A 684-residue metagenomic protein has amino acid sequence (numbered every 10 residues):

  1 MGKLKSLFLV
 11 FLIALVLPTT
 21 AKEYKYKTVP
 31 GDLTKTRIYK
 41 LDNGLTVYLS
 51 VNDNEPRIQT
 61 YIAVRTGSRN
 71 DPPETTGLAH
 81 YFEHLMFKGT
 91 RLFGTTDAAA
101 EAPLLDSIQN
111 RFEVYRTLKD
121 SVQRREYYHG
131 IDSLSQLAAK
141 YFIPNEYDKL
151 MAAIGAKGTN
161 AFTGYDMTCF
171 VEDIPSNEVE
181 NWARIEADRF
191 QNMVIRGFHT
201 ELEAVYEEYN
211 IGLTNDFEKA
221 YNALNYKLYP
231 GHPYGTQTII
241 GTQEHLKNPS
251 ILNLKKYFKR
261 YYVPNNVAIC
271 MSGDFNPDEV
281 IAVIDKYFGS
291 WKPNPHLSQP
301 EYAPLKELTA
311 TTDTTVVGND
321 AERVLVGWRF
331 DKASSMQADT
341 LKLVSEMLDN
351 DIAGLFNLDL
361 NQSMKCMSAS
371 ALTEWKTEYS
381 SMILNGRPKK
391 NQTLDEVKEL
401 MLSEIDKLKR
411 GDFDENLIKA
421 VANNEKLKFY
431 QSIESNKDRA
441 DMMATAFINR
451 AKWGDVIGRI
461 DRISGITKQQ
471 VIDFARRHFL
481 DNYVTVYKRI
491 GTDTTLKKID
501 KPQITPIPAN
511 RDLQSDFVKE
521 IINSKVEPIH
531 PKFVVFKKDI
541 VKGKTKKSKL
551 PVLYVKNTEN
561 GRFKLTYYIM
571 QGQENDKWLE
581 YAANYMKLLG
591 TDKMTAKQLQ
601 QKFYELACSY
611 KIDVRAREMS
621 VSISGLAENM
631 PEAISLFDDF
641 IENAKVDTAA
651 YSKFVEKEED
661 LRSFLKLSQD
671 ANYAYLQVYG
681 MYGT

Functional and structural regions predicted by a protein language model:
M1-F8: Bacterial N-terminal signal peptides that target proteins for export
L4, T19-V47, N276-V317, E322-R323 (+5 more regions): Proteolytic maturation boundary segments
F11-T20: Hydrophobic h-region of N-terminal signal peptides that target proteins for export in Gram-negative bacteria
S50, E55-S68, G77-L78, T95-D188 (+9 more regions): M16 family metallopeptidases and their MPP-like homologs
T75-H84: Histidine-centered catalytic micro-motifs
L202-E203, F217, Y221, N253-Y287 (+3 more regions): Non-catalytic, conformational "gating/processing" segments within enzyme and secreted inhibitor domains
Y206-E218, L661: Carboxylate/His-rich catalytic cores and anion/metal-binding grooves
